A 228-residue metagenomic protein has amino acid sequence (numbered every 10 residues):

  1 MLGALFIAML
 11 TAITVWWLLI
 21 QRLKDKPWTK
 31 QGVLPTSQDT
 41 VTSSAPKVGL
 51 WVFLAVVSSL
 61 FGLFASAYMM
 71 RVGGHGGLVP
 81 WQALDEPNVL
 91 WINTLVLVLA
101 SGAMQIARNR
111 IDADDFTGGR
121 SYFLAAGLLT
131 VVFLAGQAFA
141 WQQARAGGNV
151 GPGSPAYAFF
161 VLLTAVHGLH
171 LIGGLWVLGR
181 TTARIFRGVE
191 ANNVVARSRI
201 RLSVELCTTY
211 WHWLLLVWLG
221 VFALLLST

Functional and structural regions predicted by a protein language model:
M1-T228: ...captures the hydrophobic TM-helix bundle architecture rather than a specific catalytic motif, and can also fire on
